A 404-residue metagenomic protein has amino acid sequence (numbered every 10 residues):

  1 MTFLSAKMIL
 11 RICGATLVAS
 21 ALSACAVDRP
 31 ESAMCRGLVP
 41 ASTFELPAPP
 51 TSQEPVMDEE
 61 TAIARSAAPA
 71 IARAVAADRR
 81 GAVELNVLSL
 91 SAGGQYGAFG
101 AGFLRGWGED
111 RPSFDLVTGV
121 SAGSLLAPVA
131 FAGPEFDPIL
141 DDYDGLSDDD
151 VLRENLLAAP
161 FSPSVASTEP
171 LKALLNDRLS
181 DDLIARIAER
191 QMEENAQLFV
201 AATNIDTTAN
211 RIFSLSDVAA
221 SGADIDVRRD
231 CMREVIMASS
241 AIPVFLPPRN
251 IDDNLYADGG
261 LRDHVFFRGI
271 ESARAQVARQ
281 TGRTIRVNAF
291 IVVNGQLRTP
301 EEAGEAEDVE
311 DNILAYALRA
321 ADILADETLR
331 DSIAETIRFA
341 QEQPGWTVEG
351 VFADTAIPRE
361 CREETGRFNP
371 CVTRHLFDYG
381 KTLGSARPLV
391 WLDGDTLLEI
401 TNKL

Functional and structural regions predicted by a protein language model:
T2-C13: Bacterial N-terminal signal peptides that target proteins for export
T16-L17: Core hydrophobic alpha-helical transmembrane segments of single-pass membrane proteins
A21-A24: C-terminal motif of bacterial Sec signal peptides marking the signal peptidase cleavage site
A26-D115, F131-L404: Patatin-like phospholipase
V120-S121: Catalytic nucleophile serine of serine hydrolases, specifically the conserved "nucleophile elbow" pentapeptide
